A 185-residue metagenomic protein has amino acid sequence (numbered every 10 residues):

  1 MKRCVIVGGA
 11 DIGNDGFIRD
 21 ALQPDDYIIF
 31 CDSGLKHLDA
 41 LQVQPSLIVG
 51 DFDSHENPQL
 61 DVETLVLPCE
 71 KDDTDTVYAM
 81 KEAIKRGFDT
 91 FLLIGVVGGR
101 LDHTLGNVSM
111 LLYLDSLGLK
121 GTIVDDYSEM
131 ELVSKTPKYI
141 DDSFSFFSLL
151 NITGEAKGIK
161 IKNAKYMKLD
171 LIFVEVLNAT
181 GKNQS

Functional and structural regions predicted by a protein language model:
M1-L60: N-terminal beta-strand-loop-alpha-helix module at the start of alpha/beta ligand-binding or catalytic domains
E63-C69, K120-T122, S148, A156: A glycine-rich helix N-cap at a beta->alpha junction
T64-R86: Short phosphate-binding loop-to-helix
D102-L112: Short Gly/Thr/Asp-enriched flexible loops that form oxyanion-binding sites at enzyme active sites
Y113-M130: Short, acidic/small-residue loops that bind anionic groups at enzyme active sites
S128, V133-S185: Long, charged alpha-helical interface segments
